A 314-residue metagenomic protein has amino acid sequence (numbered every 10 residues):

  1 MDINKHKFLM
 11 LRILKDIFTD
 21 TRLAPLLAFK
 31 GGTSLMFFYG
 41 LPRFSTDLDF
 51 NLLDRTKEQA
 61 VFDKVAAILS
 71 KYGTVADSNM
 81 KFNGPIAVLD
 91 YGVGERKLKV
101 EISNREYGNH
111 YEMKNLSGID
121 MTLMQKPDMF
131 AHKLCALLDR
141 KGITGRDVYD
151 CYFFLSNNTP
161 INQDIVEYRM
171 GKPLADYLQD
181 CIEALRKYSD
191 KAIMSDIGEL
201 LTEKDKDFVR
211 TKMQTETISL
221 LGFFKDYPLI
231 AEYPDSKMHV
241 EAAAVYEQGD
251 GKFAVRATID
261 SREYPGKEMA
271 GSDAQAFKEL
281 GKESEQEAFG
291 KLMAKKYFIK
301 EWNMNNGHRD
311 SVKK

Functional and structural regions predicted by a protein language model:
M1-L27, F38-L41, L53-R55, Q59-H239 (+2 more regions): Structured mid-to-C-terminal alpha-helical surface segments
F29-T33: Glycine-rich beta-strand-to-loop/alpha-helix junction loops that act as flexible
A243, M269-G271, I299: Mature extracytoplasmic or otherwise solvent-exposed domains
A243-V245, M304-K314: Non-Sec secretion/translocation targeting segments of pathogen effectors
Y246, F253-A257: Short linear proline/tyrosine/threonine-rich motifs used for host-factor recruitment and membrane trafficking/assembly
T258-S284: A short, exposed loop/beta-hairpin motif centered on an aromatic-Gly-Thr core
G281, E285-R309: Acidic, low-complexity intrinsically disordered segments
